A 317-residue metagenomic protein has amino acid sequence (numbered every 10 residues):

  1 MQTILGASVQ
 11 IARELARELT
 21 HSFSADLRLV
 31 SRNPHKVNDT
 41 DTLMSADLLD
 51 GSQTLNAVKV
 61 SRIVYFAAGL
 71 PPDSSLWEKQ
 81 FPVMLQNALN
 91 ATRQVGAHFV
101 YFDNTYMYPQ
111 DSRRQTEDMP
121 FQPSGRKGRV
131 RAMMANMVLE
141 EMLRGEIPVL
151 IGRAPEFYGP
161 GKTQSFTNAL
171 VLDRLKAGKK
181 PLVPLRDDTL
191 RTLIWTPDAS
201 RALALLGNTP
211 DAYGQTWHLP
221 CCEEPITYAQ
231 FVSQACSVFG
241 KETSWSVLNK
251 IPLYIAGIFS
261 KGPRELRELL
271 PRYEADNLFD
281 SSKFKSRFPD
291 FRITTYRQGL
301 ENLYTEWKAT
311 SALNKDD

Functional and structural regions predicted by a protein language model:
Q2, A202-L266, S281, T295-Y296 (+1 more regions): Mid/C-terminal beta-alpha module of Rossmann-like enzyme folds, strongest in SDR-family dehydrogenases/epimerases
Q2-S22: N-terminal Rossmann NAD(P)H-binding glycine-rich loop of SDR-like oxidoreductase domains
H35-V95: NAD(P)H-binding glycine-rich loop region in Rossmannoid oxidoreductase-like domains and their noncatalytic homologs
Q86-R131: Conserved Rossmann-fold NAD(P)-dependent oxidoreductase catalytic core, especially the SDR/UDP-sugar
N104, N136-G161: Conserved beta-loop-beta element that borders a ligand/cofactor-binding pocket
I151, D187, T192-S200, T216 (+2 more regions): Conserved loop-to-helix N-cap of the C-terminal "lid" that shapes the substrate pocket in Rossmann-like
P155-S165, L185-P197, C221-E223: Glycine-rich "substrate-gating" loop/helix at the edge of Rossmann-like oxidoreductase active sites
D173-I194, L205, D211: A conserved pocket-lining segment of Rossmann-fold NAD(P)-dependent short-chain dehydrogenase/reductase
